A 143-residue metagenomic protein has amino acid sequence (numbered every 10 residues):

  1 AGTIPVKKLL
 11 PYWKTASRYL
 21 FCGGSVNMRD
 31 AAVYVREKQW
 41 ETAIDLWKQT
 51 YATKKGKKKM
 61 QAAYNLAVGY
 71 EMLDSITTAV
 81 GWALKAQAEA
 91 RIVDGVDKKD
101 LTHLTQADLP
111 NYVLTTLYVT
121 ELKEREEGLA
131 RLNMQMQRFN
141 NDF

Functional and structural regions predicted by a protein language model:
A1-A52, G56, A62, L73 (+2 more regions): C-terminal/domain-edge helix-coil "capping" segments
M60, I76, A83-A86: C-terminal soluble interaction/assembly domains
T77-V80, V93: Compositionally biased, intrinsically disordered low-complexity regions enriched in charged/polar residues
